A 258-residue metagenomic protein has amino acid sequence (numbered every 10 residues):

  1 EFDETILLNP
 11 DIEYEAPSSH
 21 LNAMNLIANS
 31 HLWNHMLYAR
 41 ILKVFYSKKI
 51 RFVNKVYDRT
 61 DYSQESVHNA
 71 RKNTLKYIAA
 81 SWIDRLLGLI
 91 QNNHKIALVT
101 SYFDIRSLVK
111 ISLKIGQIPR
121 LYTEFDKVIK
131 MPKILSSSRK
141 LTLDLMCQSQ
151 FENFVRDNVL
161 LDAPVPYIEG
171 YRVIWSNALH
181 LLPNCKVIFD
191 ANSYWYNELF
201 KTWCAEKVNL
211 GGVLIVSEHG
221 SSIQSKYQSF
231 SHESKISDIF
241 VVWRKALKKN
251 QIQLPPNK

Functional and structural regions predicted by a protein language model:
E1-K258: Catalytic-core helical/loop segments in enzymes performing group transfer/polymerization on anionic/lipid-linked
